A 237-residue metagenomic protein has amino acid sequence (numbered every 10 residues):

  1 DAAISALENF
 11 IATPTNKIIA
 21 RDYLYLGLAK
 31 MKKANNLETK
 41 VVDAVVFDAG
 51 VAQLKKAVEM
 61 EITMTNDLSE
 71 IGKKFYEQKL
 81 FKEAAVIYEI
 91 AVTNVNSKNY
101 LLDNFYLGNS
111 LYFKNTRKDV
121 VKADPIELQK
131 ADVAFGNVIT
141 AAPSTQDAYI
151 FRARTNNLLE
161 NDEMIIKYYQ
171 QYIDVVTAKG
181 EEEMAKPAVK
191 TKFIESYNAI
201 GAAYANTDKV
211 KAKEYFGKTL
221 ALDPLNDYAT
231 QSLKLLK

Functional and structural regions predicted by a protein language model:
D1-T207, K211, Y228-K237: Alpha-solenoid helical repeat scaffolds
K218-P224: Short, exposed beta-strand-loop hairpins at the edges of beta-sheets in extracellular/periplasmic proteins
